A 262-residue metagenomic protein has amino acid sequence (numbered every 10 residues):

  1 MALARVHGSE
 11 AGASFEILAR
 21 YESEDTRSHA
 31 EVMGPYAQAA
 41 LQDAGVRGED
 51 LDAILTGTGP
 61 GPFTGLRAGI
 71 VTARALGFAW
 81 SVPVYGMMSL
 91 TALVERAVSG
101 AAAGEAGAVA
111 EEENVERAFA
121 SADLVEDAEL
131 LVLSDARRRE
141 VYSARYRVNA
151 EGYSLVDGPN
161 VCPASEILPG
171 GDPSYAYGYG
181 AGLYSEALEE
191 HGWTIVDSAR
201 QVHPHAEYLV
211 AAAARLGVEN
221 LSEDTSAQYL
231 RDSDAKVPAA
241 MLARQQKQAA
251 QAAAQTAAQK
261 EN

Functional and structural regions predicted by a protein language model:
M1-T58, K260: N-terminal beta-alpha supersecondary unit
A2-A4, Y142-Y146, Q228: Conserved hydrophobic/aromatic positions in well-ordered beta-strands
G12-E16, S28, P83-H203, D234: Surface "functional belts" at beta-alpha junctions
E24-V32, F63, R67, V71 (+1 more regions): Residues at secondary-structure transition points
A44-E49, G77-M87, E111, N220: Phosphate-handling active-site elements
L55-S89: DPxDG-like acidic metal-binding loop motif
D197-N262: Acyltransferase
